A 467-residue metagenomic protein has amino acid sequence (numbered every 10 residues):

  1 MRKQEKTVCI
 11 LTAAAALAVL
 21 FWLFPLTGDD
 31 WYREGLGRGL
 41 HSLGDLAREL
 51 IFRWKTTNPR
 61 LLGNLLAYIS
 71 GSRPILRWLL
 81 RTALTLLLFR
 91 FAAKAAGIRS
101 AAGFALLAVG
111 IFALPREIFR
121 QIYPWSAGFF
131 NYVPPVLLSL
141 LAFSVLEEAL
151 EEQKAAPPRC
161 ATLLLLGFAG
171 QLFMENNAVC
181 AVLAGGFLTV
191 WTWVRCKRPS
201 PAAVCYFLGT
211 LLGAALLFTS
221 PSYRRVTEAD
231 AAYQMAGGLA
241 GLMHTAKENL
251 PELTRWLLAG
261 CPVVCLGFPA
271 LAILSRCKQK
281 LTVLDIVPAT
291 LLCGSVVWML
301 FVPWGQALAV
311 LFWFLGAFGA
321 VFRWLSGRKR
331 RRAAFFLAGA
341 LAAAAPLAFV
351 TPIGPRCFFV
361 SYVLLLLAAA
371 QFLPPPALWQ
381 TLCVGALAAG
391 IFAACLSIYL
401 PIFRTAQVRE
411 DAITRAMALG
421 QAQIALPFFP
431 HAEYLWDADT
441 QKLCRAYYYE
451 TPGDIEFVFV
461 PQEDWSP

Functional and structural regions predicted by a protein language model:
K3-L62, A67-R90, A95-G103, P199 (+2 more regions): Intrinsically disordered, polar/acidic, low-complexity terminal segments
E5-V19, G103-G110, T162-G167, C205-L212 (+2 more regions): Alpha-helical transmembrane segments
L20-L76, S126, E175-R323, A348-T351 (+2 more regions): Transmembrane catalytic cores of multi-pass membrane glycosyltransferases and polysaccharide-assembly enzymes
L84-A95, L138-L150, V182-V190, C265-A270 (+3 more regions): Transmembrane alpha-helical segments
F104-E147, M174, F301-G319, A342-A369: Membrane-interface micro-motifs in multi-pass membrane enzymes
E148-A169, R198-C205: Short hydrophobic alpha-helices at membrane interfaces in multi-pass membrane enzymes
P158-G186: Membrane-interface alpha helices of multi-pass inner-membrane proteins
R159, L284-C293, L325-L341, L373-C395: Signature aromatic-anchored transmembrane alpha helix within multi-pass, membrane-resident enzymes that catalyze glycan
